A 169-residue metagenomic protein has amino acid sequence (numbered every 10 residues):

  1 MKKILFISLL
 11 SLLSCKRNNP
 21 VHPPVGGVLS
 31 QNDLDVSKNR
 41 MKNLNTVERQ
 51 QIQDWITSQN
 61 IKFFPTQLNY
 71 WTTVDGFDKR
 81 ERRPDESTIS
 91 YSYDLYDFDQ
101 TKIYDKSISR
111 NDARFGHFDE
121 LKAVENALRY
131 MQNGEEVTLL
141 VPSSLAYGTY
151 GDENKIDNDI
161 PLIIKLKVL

Functional and structural regions predicted by a protein language model:
M1-K16: Sec-dependent bacterial lipoprotein signal peptides
C15-L169: Cross-family detector of peptidyl-prolyl cis-trans isomerase
